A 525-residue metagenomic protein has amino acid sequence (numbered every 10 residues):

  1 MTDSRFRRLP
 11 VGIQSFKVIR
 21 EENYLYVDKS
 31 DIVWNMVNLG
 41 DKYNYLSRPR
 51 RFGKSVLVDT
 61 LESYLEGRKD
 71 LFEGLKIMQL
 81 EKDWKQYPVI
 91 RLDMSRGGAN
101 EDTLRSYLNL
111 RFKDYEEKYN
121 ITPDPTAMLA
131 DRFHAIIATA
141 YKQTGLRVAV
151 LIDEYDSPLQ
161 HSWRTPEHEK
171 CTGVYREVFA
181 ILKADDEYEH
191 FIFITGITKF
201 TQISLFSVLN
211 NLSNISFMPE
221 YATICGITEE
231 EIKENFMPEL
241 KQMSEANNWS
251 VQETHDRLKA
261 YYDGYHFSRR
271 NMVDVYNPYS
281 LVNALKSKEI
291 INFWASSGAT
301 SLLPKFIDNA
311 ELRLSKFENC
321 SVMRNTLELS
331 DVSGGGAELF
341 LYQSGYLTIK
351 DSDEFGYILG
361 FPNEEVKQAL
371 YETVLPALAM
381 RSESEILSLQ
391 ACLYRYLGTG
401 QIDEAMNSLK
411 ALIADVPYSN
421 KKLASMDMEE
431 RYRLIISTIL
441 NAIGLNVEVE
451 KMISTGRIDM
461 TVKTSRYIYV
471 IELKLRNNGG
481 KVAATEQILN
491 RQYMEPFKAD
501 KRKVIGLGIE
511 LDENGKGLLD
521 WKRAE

Functional and structural regions predicted by a protein language model:
M1-M428, I443: Phosphate-binding site recognition
A140-T144, I439-S465: Active-site metal-binding core of divalent-cation-utilizing nuclease and nuclease-like domains
A149, Y467-I471, I505: Structural motif
E169-Y175, L475-M494: Mg2+/Mn2+-dependent nuclease catalytic core
V178-D185, L339-L347, S437-A442, Q487-L507: Metal-dependent nuclease catalytic cores in nucleic-acid-processing enzymes, especially RNase H-like/related
E430, L434-T438, I468, E486: Feature representing long, continuous alpha-helical segments
I436, M460-V462, R466-N477, R491: Conserved catalytic cores of phosphodiester-cleaving nucleases, focusing on short active-site segments
P496, R502-E525: Domain-level recognition of nuclease-like catalytic cores that cleave nucleotide substrates
